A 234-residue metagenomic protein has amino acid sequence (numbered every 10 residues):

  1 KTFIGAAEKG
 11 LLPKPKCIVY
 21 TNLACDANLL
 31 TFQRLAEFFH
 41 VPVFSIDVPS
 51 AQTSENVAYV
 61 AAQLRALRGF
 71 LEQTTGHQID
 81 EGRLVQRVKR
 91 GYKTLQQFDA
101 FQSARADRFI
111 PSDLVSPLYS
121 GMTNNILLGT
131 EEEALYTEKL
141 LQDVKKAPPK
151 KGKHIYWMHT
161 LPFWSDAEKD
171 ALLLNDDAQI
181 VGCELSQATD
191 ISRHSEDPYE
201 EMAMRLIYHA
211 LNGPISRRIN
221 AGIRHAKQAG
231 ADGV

Functional and structural regions predicted by a protein language model:
K1-T74, Q78-D80, G182-G233: Trp/Phe/Arg-rich N-terminal binding region typifying the photolyase-homology
A61, R65, G69-S192, L211: A charged, amphipathic alpha-helical module
